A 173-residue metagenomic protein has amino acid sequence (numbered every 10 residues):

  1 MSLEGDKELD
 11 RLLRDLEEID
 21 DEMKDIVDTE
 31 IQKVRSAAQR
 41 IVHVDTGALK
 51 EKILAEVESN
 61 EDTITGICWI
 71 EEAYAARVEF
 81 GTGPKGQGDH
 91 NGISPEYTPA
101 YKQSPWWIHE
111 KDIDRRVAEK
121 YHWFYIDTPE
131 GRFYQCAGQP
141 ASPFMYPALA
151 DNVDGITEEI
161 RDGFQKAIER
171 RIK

Functional and structural regions predicted by a protein language model:
M1-A75, Q87-K173: Short, Lys/Arg-rich flexible segments
P84: Short, flexible micro-motifs
